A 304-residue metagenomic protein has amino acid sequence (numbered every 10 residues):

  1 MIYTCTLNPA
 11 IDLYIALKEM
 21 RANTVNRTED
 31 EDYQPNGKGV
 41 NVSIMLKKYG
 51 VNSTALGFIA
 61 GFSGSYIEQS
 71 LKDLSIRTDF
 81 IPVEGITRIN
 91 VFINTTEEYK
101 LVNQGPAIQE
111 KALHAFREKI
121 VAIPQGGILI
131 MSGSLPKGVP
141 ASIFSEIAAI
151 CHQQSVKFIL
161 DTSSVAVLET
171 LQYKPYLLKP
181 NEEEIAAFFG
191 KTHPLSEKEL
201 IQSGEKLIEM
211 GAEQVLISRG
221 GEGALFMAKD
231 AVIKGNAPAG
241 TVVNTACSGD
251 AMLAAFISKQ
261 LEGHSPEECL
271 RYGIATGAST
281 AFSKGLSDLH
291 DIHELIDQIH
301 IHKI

Functional and structural regions predicted by a protein language model:
M1-L56, G64-Y66: Glycine-rich phosphate/adenosyl-contacting loop at the front of the ribokinase-like
I2, S53-T54, T78, F158 (+1 more regions): Hydrophobic anchor at the start of a short beta-strand that flanks the dinucleotide cofactor-binding loop
K48-G127, I296-I304: Conserved N-terminal subdomain of the carbohydrate kinase-like
K100-V102, G126-G133, D161, K179-E182: Short beta-strands and strand-loop turn motifs
A107-Q109, L135-V139, A166-L168, G223-A224 (+1 more regions): Short, small-residue-enriched loops and turns at beta-alpha junctions that line or gate enzyme active sites
H114-R117, A141-A148, P194-I201, K234-G240: Charged helix-capping and loop-helix junction motifs
S145-D230: Conserved phosphate/ATP/ADP-binding segment of small-molecule kinases
L168, E197-I304: Conserved phosphate-binding/catalytic region of the ribokinase-like
